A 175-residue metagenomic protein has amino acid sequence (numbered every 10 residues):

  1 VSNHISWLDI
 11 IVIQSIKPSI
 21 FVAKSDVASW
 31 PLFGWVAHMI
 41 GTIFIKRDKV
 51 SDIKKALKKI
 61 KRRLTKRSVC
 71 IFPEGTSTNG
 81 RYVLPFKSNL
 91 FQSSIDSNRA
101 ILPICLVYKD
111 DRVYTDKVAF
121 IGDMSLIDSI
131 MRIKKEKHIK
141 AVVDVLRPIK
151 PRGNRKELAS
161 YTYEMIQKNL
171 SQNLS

Functional and structural regions predicted by a protein language model:
V1-V50: Catalytic core of membrane glycerolipid acyltransferases/transacylases, capturing the structured, soluble-facing
H4-S6, G75-T78, Y108: Short glycine-rich anion-binding loops that position phosphate/pyrophosphate groups of nucleotides and phosphorylated
V27, I43, T76-N79, I149-P151: Short histidine/acidic/glycine/proline-rich micro-motifs that form metal- and phosphate-coordinating active-site loops
L32-W35, R81-E157, Y161: A cross-family acyltransferase "interaction/gating" segment
T42-L64: A membrane-cytosol interface segment of integral membrane proteins
R63-F91: Catalytic-site beta-strand/loop segments enriched in glycine and acidic/polar residues
Y161-S175: Cytosolic-facing loops and C-terminal tails of multi-pass membrane proteins
